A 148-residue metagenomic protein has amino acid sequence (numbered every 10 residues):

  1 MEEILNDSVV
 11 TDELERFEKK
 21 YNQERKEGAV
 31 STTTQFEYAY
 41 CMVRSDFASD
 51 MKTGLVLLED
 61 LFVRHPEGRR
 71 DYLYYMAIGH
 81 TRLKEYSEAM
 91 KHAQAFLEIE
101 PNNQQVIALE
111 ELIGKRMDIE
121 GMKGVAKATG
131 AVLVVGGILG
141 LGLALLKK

Functional and structural regions predicted by a protein language model:
M1-A29, A77, I99: N-terminal pre-first-transmembrane soluble regions of secretory-pathway and organelle membrane proteins
L14, A48-M51, Y86, N103 (+1 more regions): TPR-repeat structural position
R25-A77, L83: Alpha-helical adaptor scaffolds
F36-A39, R70-Y75, K91, Q105-E110 (+1 more regions): Alpha-solenoid helical repeat scaffolds
E88-G121: Juxtamembrane amphipathic/hinge helix adjacent to a transmembrane helix
D118-K148: C-terminal single-pass membrane-anchor helix
